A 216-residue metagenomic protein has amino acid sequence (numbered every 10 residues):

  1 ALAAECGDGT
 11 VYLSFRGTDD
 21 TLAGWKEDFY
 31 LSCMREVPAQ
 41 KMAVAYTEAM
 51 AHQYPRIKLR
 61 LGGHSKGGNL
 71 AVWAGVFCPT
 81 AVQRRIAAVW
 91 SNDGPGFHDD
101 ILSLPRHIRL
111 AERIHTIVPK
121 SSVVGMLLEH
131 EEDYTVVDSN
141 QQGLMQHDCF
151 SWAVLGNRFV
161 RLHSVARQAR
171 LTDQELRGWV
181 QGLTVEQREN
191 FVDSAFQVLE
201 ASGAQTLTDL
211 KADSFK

Functional and structural regions predicted by a protein language model:
A1-V11, F15-K58, P79-K216: Alpha/beta hydrolase fold serine-hydrolase catalytic domain that processes acyl esters and thioesters
G62-G67, A71: Gly/Ala-rich beta-loop-alpha elbow adjacent to hydrolase catalytic centers
A71-T80: Short glycine-enriched nucleophile-adjacent loop and the immediately C-terminal alpha-helix near the catalytic center
